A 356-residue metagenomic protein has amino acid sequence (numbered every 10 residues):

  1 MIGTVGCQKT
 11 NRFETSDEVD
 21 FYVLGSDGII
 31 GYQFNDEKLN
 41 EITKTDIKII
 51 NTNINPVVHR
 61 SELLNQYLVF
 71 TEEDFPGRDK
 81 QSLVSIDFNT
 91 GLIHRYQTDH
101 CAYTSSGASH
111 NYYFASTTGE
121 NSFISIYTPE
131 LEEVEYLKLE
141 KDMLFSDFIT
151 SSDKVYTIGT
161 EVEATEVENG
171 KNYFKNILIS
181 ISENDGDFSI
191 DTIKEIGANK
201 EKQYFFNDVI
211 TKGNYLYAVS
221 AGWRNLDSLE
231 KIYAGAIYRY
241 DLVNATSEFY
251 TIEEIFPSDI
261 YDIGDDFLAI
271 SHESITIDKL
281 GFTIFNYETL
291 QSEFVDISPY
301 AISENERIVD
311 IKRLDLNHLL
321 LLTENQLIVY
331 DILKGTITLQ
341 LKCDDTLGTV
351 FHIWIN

Functional and structural regions predicted by a protein language model:
C7-I50, N65: An edge-strand/N-cap motif at the start of beta-rich repeat modules
Q8-F13, N51-N65, T98-H110, K141-D153 (+4 more regions): Repeated scaffold domains used in trafficking and secretory/extracellular systems, primarily beta-propellers
E14-S26, I30, E62-G77, A108-T118 (+4 more regions): Short beta-strand elements that form the blades of beta-propeller/WD-repeat-like and other beta-sheet-rich scaffold
D27-F34, P76-S85, E120-I126, E163-S180 (+3 more regions): Structural motif
N35-E37, I86-G91, Y127-E132, S182-G186 (+3 more regions): Short loop/turn segments that connect beta-strands within beta-propeller blades
N40-I54, T90-T98, E132-L139, G186-K200 (+3 more regions): A short beta-strand motif characteristic of beta-propeller blades
L226-I332: Intrinsically disordered, low-complexity segments enriched in Gly and acidic/Ser/Thr residues that form flexible
L322-N356: Blade-level signature of beta-propeller repeat domains, shared across WD40, Kelch, NHL, RCC1 and BNR/Asp-box propellers
